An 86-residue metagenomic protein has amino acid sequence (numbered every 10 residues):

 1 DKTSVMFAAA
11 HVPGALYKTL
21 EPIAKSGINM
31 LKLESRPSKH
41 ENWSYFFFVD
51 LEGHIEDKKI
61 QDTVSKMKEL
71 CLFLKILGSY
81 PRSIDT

Functional and structural regions predicted by a protein language model:
D1-T86: A conserved regulatory-domain signal marking ACT and ACT-like small-molecule sensing domains and adjacent regulatory
